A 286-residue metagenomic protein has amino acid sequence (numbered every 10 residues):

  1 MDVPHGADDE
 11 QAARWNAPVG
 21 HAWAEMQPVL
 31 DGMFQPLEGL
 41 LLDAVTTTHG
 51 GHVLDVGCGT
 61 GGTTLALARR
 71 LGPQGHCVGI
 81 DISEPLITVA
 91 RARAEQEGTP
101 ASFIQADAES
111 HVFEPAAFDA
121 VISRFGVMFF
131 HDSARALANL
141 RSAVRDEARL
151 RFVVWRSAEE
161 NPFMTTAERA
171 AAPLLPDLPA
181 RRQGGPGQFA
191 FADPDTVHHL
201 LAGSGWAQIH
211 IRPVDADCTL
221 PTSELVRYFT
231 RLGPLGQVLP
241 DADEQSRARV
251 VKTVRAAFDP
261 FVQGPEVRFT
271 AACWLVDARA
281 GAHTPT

Functional and structural regions predicted by a protein language model:
D2-P4, R14, V19, M26 (+3 more regions): Conserved Class I S-adenosyl-L-methionine
G32-G51, A66: Conserved alpha-helix/loop element of class I SAM-dependent methyltransferases that forms part of the SAM/SAH-binding
V45-T47, L71, V144: A generic alpha-to-beta junction signature in SAM-dependent methyltransferases
H52-H111, R135: Class I SAM-dependent methyltransferase SAM/SAH-binding core
L71, A94, A171, L201 (+2 more regions): Conserved hydrophobic residues forming the short capping helix/wall of the S-adenosyl-L-methionine
E109-A120: A short acidic, Gly/Pro-enriched loop at the edge of an enzyme's catalytic core that lines a small-molecule cofactor
D119-S133, R156: A short SAM/SAH-binding and catalytic strip from SAM-dependent methyltransferases
A134-R135, R141, R145, R149-L220: Conserved catalytic/acceptor-binding region of the Class I
